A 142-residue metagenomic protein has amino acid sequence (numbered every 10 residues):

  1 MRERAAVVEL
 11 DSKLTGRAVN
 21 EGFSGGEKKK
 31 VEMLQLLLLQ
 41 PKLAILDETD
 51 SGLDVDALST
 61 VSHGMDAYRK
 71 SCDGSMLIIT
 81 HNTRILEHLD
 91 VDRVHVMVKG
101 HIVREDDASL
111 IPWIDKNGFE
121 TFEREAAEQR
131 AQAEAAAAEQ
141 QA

Functional and structural regions predicted by a protein language model:
M1-L14, A18: Conserved ABC ATPase "signature" region
E32-M33: Hydrophobic anchor residue at the start of the ABC signature
L36-L37: ABC ATPase C-loop
Q40: Conserved catalytic motifs of ABC-family nucleotide-binding domains
A44-L46: Hydrophobic residue in the Walker B motif beta-strand of ABC-type P-loop NTPase nucleotide-binding domains
E48-T49, D56: Walker B catalytic motif
G64-H81, L86-H88: Conserved catalytic loops of ABC-family nucleotide-binding domains
R93, M97, H101-R124: Conserved beta-strand-loop-alpha-helix hinge in the C-terminal portion of ABC ATPase nucleotide-binding domains
